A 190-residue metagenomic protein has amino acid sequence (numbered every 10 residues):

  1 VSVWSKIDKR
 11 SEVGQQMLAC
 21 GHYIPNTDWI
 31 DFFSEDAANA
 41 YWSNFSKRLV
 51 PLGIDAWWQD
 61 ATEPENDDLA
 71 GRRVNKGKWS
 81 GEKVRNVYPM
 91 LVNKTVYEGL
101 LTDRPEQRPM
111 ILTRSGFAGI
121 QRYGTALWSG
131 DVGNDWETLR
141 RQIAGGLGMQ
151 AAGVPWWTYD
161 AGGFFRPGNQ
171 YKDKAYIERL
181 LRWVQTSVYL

Functional and structural regions predicted by a protein language model:
V1-L190: Catalytic-domain carbohydrate-binding cleft regions of carbohydrate-active enzymes
